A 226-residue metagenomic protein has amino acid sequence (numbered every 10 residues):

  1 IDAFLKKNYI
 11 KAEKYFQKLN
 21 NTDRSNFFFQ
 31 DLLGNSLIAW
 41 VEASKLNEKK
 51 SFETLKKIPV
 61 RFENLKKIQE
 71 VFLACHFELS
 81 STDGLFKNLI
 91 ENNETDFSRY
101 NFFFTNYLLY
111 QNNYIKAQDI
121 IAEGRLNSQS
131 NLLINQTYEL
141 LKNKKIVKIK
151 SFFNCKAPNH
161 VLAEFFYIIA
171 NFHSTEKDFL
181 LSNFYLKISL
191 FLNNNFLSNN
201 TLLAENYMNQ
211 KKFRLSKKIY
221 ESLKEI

Functional and structural regions predicted by a protein language model:
K6, K45, H76-L79, Q111 (+2 more regions): Structural motif corresponding to the intra-repeat A-B loop/turn of tetratricopeptide repeats
Y9-D23, N47-V60, S80-N93, Y114-R125 (+3 more regions): Alpha-helical repeat scaffolds
S25-F29, R61-N64, T95-D96, N127-N131 (+4 more regions): Short coil loop/turn residues that delineate tetratricopeptide repeat
F29, G34, K66, Y100 (+3 more regions): TPR alpha-solenoid repeat register
G34, E70, N135-K156: Hydrophobic/aromatic interaction determinants used to assemble and anchor large protein complexes
H160-N171: Amphipathic alpha-helical repeat scaffolds of TPR domains
